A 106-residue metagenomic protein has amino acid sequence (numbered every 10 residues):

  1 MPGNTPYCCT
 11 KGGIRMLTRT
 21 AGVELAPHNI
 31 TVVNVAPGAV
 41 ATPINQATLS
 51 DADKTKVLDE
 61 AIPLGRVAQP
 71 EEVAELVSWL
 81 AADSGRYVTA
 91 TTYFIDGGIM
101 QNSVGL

Functional and structural regions predicted by a protein language model:
M1-N4, A26-P27, V104-G105: Active-site "substrate specificity/gating" loop of NAD(P)-dependent dehydrogenases, especially the short-chain
P2-Y7, I44: Conserved catalytic loop/helix region of short-chain dehydrogenase/reductase
T10, T18: Active-site helix of classical SDR
V23-P27, R86: Alpha-helical segment proximal to the catalytic Tyr-Lys
V32, A36-A47, Q101: Short, flexible catalytic-loop segment of classical short-chain dehydrogenase/reductase
I62-V73: A conserved structural motif in NAD(P)-dependent oxidoreductases
V73-A74, L80: Non-catalytic, hydrophobic alpha-helical segments
S78, T89-L106: Short C-terminal tail/terminal secondary-structure segment of NAD(P)H-dependent dehydrogenase/reductase domains
